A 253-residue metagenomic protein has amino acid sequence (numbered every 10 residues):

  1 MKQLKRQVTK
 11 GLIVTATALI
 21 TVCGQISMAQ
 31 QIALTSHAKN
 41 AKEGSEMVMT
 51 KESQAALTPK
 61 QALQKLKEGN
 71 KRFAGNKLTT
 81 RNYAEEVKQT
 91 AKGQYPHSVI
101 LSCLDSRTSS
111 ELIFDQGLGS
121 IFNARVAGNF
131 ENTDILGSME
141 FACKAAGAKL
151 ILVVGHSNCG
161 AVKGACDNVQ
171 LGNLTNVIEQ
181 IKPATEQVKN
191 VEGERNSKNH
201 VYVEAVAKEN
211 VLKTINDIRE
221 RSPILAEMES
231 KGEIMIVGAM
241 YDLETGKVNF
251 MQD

Functional and structural regions predicted by a protein language model:
K2-T15: Bacterial N-terminal signal peptides that target proteins for export
I13-G24: Bacterial N-terminal signal peptides
Q25-A29: Sec/Tat signal peptide C-region and signal peptidase I cleavage site
Q30-G93, G119, G128-G137, F141-A146 (+1 more regions): Divalent-metal-activated hydrolytic enzyme cores
K77, S109-F114: Short, glycine/acidic-enriched capping/hinge loops at junctions between secondary-structure elements
S102-R107, A127-F130, H156: Short glycine-enriched loops at secondary-structure junctions
F114-N123: Short helix-loop-beta junction
V153: Conserved functional hotspot residues or short segments at active or partner-binding sites across diverse domains
